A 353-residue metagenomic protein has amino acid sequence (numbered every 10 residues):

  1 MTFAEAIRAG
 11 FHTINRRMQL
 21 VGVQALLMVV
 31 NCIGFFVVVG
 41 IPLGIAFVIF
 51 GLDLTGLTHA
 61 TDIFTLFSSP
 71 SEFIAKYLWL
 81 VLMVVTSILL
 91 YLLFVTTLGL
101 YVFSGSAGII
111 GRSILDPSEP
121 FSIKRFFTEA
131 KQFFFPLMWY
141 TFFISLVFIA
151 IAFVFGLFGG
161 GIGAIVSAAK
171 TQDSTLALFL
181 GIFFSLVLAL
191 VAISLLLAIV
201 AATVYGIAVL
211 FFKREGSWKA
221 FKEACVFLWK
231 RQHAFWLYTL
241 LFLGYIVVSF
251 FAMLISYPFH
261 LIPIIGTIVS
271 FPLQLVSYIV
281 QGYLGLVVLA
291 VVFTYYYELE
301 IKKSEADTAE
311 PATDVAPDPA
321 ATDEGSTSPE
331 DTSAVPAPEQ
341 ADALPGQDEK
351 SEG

Functional and structural regions predicted by a protein language model:
M1-V23, S118-A130: N-terminal juxtamembrane cytosolic/stromal segments of multi-pass membrane proteins
A4-A9, N15, A25-G34, V39-A75 (+7 more regions): Juxtamembrane transition segments at transmembrane-helix termini in multipass membrane proteins
T13-V21, A130-L137, T141, S145 (+1 more regions): Loop-to-transmembrane-helix entry motif
Q24-A25, I88, T141-F142, Y238-T239: Residue-level recognition of transmembrane alpha-helices in multi-pass small-molecule transporters/permeases
V30, G34-F35, T86-L90, F94 (+7 more regions): Hydrophobic alpha-helical transmembrane segments of multipass integral membrane proteins, especially permease/channel
W79, M83-V84, I88, F121-I149 (+1 more regions): Alpha-helical membrane-spanning segments of integral membrane proteins, especially the hydrophobic core of TM bundles
I149, F153-G160, L197-I207: Transmembrane alpha-helix/helix-exit interface in multi-pass inner-membrane proteins
A150-L176: Non-cytosolic segments of integral membrane proteins
